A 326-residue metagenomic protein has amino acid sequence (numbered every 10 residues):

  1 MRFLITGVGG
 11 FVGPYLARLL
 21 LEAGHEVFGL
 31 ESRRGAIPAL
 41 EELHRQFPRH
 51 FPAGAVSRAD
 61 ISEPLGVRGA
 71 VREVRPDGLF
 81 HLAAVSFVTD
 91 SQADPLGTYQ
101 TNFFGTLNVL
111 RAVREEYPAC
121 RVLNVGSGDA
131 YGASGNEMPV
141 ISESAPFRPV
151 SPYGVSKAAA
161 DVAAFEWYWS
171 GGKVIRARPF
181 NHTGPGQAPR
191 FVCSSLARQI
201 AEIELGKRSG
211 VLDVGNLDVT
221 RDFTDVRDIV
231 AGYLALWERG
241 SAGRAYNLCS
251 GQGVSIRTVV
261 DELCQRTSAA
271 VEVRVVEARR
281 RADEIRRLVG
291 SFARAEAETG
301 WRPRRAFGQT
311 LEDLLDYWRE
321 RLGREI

Functional and structural regions predicted by a protein language model:
M1-P179: N-terminal Rossmann-like NAD(P)+-binding domain of SDR-like oxidoreductases, especially those catalyzing
G54-V56, V174, L212, V271-V275: Generic structural signal for residues in well-ordered beta-strands
S91, F180-N181, A245-L248: Short-chain dehydrogenase/reductase
S134-V140, V162-D222, V226-A235, G253 (+1 more regions): NAD(P)-dependent short-chain dehydrogenase/reductase
L196, R239-R280, E325: Mid/C-terminal beta-alpha module of Rossmann-like enzyme folds, strongest in SDR-family dehydrogenases/epimerases
V226, A245, A278-R302, A306 (+1 more regions): Conserved C-terminal active-site "lid" loop/helix of NAD(P)H-dependent oxidoreductases that clamps the redox cofactor
I229, Y233, L248, V259 (+2 more regions): Non-catalytic, hydrophobic alpha-helical segments
F307-I326: Amphipathic terminal alpha-helices
